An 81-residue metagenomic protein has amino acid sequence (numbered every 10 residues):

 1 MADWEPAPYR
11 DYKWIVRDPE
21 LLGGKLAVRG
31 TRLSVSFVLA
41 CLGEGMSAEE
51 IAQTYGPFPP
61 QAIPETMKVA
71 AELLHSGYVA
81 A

Functional and structural regions predicted by a protein language model:
M1-S34, P64, L74-A81: Acidic, low-complexity/disordered tracts enriched in E/D and polar residues
L33-A81: Long, charge-rich, low-complexity alpha-helical segments
